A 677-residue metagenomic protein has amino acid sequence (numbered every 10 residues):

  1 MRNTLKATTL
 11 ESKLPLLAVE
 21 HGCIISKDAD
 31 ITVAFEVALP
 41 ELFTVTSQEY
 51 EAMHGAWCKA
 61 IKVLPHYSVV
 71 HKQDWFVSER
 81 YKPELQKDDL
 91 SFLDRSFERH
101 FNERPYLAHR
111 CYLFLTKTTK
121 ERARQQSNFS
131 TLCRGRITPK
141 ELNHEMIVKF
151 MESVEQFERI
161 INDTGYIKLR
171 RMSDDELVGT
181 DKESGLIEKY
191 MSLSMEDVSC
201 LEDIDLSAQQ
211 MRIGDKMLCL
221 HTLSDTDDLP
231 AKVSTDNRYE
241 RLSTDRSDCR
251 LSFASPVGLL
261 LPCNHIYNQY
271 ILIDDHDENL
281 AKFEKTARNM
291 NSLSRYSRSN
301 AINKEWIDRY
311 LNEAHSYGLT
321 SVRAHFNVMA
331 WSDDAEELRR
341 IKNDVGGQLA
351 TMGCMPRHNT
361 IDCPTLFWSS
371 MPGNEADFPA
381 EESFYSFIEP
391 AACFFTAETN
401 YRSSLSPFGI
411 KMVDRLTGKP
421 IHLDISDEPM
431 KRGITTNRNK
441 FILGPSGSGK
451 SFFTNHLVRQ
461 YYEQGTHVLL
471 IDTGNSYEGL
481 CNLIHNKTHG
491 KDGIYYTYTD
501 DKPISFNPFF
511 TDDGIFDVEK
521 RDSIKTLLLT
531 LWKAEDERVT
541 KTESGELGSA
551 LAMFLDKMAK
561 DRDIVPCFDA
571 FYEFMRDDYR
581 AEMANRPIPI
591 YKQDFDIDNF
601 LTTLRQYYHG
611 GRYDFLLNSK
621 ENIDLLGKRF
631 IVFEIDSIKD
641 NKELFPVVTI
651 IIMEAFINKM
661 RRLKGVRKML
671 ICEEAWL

Functional and structural regions predicted by a protein language model:
M1-E398: Extended, folded cores of ATP/NTP-driven motor/assembly subunits in large transport and secretion machines
C23-A29, N102-L107, S316-S321, V413-R415 (+3 more regions): Short glycine/proline-enriched loop/turn "hinge" motifs that connect secondary-structure elements and lie
I31, C111, H467, R629 (+1 more regions): The start of beta-strands in P-loop NTPase/AAA+ ATPase cores
V37-V45, P139, R323-W331, T435-L443 (+5 more regions): Glycine- and acidic
P40, Q73-F76, T116-T118, D333 (+6 more regions): An acidic- and aromatic-residue-enriched active-site/binding cleft used to recognize and process polar
P40, S47-V63, C354-M355, L366-I421 (+3 more regions): P-loop NTPase motor domains
S47, G55-K62, Q73, F408-T497: Glycine-rich phosphate-binding loop of nucleotide-binding enzymes
K140-N143, I147, S297-N300, W331 (+8 more regions): Hydrophobic alpha-helical scaffolding
